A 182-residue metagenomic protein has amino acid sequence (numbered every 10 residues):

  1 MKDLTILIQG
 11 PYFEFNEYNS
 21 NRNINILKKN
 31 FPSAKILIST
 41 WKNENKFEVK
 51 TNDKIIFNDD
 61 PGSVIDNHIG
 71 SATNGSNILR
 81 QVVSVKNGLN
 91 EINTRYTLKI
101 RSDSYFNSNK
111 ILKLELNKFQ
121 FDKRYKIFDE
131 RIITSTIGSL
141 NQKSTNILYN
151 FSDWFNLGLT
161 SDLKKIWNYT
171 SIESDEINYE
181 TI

Functional and structural regions predicted by a protein language model:
M1-Y18: N-proximal low-complexity "stem/linker" segments adjacent to membrane-targeting elements
K2-L4, K28-I38, D53: Short loop->beta transition adjacent to catalytic acidic/histidine clusters or analogous donor-positioning motifs
E14-N30: Short, well-formed alpha-helical segments that are part of the catalytic scaffolds of diverse glycosyltransferases
E17-S20, F47-K50, I92, S108-K113 (+1 more regions): A short acidic (Asp/Glu
S39-E91: Active-site-proximal specificity loops/subdomain of glycosyltransferases
T97: Short aromatic/hydrophobic "clamp" motif used to bind/position activated sugar donors
I100-S104: Short acidic donor-binding/metal-coordinating loop in glycosyltransferase active sites
F106-I182: Catalytic core and acceptor-binding pocket of nucleotide-sugar-dependent glycosyltransferases
